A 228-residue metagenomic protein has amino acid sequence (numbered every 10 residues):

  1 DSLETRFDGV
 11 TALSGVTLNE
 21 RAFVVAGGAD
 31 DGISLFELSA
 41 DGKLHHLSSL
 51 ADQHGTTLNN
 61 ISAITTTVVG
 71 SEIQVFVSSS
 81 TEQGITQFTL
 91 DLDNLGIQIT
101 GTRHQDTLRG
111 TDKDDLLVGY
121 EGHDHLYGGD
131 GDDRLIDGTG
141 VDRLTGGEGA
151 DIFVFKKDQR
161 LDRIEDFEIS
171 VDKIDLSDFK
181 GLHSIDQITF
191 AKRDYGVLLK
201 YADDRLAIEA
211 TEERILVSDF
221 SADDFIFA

Functional and structural regions predicted by a protein language model:
D1-G96: Feature marking well-ordered beta-strand scaffolds used for ligand recognition
G9, N60, H104, G140 (+1 more regions): Beta-rich catalytic cores
R21, G32, E72, V171 (+2 more regions): A generic structural signal for beta-strand entry/edge sites
G27-A29, S78-S80, T102, T111 (+1 more regions): Short, structured coil/turn linkers that connect adjacent secondary-structure elements
V75-S78, L90-N94, D186-A228: Low-complexity acidic/polar repeat-biased segments
G96, G101-Q105, L161, L176-L198: GD-rich hexapeptide-repeat beta-solenoids
T100, T107-R109, L116-E121, H125-D130 (+4 more regions): Short beta-strand elements of solenoid repeat domains
L116, D133-D137, G149-L182, F225-F227: Extracellular beta-strand repeat scaffolds in secreted/surface proteins
